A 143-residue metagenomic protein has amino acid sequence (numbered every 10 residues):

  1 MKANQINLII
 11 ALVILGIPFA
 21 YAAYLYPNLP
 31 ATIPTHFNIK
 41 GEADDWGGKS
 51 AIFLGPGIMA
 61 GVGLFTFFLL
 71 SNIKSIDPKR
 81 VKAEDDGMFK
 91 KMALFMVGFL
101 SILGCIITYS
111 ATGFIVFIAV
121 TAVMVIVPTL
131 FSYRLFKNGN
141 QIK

Functional and structural regions predicted by a protein language model:
K2-I33, F37-K143: Feature 926 captures the class I aminoacyl-tRNA synthetase adenylation module centered on the KMSKS loop
